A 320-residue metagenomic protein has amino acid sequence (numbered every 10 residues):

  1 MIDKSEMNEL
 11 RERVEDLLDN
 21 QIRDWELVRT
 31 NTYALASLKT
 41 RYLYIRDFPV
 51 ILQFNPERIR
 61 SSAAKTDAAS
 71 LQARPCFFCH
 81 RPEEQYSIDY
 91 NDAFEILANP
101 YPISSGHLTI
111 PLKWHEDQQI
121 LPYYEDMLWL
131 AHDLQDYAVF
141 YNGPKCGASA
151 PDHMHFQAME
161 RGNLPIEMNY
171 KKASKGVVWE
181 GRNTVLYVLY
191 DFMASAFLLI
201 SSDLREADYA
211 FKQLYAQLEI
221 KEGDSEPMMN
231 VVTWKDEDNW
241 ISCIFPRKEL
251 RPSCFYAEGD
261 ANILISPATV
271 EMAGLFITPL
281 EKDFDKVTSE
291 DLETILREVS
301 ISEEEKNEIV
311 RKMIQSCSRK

Functional and structural regions predicted by a protein language model:
M1-D126, R161-A196, L204-K320: Active-site microenvironments that recognize anionic phosphate/pyrophosphate groups
Y44-R46, D133, A150: Solvent-exposed loop and beta-edge segments used for protein-protein assembly and interaction
S61, L134-F140, A158-G162: Active-site-adjacent scaffolding segments
D92-F94, G106-L108, Q135-V139, D152-F156: Generic beta-strand structural signal
L112-K113, G143, A150-N163: Histidine-centered catalytic micro-motifs
Q119-L121, A131-L134: Helix-hairpin-helix/helix-loop-helix acidic hairpins
Y137-A150, D224-K235: A short glycine-rich, hydrophobically flanked beta-strand micro-motif that places a catalytic Asp/Glu for divalent metal
